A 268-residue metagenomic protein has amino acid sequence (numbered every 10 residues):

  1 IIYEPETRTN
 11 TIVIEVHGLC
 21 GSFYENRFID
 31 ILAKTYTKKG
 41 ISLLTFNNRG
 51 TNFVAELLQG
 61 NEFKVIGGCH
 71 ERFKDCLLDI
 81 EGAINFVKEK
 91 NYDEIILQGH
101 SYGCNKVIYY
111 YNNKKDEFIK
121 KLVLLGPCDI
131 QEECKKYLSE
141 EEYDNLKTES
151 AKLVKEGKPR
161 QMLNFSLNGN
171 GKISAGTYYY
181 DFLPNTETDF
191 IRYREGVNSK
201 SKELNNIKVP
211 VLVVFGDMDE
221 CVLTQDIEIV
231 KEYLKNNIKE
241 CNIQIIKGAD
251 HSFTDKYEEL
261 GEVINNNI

Functional and structural regions predicted by a protein language model:
I1-E4: A short loop-to-beta-strand scaffold at the N-terminal edge of the catalytic core in hydrolase folds
T7-N61: Short, surface-exposed "cap/lid" segments of acyl-processing enzymes
Q59, K64-E89: Alpha/beta-hydrolase active-site loop
G99-G103, V107: Gly/Ala-rich beta-loop-alpha elbow adjacent to hydrolase catalytic centers
V123-E132: Active-site nucleophile loop of the alpha/beta-hydrolase fold
I207, V213-F215, D219: Short beta-strand/loop motif that positions the catalytic acidic residue of the alpha/beta-hydrolase fold
E220-E228: Conserved alpha/beta-hydrolase "acid-adjacent" motif
A249-E259: Catalytic histidine-centered segment of alpha/beta-hydrolase-like enzymes
